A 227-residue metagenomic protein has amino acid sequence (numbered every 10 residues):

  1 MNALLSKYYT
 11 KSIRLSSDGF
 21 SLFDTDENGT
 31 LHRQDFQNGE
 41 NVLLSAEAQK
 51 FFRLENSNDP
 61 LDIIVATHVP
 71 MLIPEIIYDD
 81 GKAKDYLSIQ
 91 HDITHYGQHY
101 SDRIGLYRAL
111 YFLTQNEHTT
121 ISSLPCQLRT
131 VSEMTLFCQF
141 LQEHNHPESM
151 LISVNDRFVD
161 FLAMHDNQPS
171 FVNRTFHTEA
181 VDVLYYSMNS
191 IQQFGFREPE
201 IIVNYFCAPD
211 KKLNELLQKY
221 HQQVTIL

Functional and structural regions predicted by a protein language model:
M1-L227: Hydrophobic/aromatic-enriched cytosolic interaction surfaces used to assemble or bind macromolecules
